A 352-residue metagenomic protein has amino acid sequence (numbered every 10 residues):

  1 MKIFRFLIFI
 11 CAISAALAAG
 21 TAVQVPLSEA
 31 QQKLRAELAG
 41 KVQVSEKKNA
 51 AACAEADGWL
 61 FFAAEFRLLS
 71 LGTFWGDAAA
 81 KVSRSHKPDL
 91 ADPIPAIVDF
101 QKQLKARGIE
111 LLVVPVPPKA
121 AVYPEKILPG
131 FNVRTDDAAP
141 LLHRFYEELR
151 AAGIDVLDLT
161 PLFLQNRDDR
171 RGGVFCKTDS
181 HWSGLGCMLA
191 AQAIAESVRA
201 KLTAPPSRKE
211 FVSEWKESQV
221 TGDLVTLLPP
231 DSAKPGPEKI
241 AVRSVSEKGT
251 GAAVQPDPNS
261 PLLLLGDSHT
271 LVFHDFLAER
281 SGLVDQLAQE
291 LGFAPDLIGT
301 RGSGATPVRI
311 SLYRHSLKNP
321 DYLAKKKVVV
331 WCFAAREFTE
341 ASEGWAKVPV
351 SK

Functional and structural regions predicted by a protein language model:
K2-F6, I13, L17-K352: Extracellular glycan-modifying ectodomains
